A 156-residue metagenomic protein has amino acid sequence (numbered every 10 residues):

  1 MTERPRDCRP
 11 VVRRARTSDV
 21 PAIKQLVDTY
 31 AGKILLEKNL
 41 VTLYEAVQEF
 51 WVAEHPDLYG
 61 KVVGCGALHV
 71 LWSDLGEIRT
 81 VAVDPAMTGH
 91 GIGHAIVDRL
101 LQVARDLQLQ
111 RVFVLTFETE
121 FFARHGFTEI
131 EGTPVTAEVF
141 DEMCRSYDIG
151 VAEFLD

Functional and structural regions predicted by a protein language model:
T2-E37, E54-H55, K61: Short amphipathic alpha-helix that is part of the acyltransferase structural core
V27, V70, P85, T116: Residues that line or immediately flank small-molecule/substrate-binding pockets and catalytic motifs
E37-F50, H55-P56, G64-V83: A conserved beta-strand-loop-helix scaffold within acyl/acetyltransferase catalytic domains
V83, G89-Q102, F113-V114: Conserved acetyl-CoA-binding loop-helix of GNAT-fold acetyltransferases
D106, Q110, T116-I149: Conserved active-site alpha-helix within GNAT-family acetyltransferase domains
D148-D156: Short, intrinsically disordered, charge-balanced linker/junction segments flanking boundaries in proteins
